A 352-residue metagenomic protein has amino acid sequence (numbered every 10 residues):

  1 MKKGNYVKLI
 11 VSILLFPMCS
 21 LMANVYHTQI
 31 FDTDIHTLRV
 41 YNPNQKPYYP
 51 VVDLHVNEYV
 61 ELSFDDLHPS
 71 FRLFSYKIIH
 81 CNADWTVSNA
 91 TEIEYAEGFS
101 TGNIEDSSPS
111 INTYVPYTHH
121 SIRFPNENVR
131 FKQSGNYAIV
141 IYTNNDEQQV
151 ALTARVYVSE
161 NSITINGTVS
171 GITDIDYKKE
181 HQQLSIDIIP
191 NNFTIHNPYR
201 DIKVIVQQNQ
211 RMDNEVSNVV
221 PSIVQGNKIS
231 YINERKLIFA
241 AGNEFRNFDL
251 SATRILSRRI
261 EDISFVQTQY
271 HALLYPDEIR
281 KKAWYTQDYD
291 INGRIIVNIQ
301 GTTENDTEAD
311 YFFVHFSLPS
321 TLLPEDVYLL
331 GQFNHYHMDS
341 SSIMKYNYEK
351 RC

Functional and structural regions predicted by a protein language model:
M1-Y26: Bacterial Sec-dependent N-terminal signal peptides
I30-H80, Y177-P190, E304-H315: Contiguous beta-strand segments within globular domains
E97-H120, M212-V219, F313-C352: Aromatic-rich carbohydrate-binding modules that target alpha-glucans
N103-D106, I111-P125, Q225-F248, Y348-C352: Aromatic sugar-binding surface patches on proteins that engage polysaccharides or sugar-phosphate polymers
P116-V129, S134-N144: Ligand-binding face of N-terminal immunoglobulin V-set domains in extracellular IgSF glycoproteins
V158-H181: Low-complexity, Pro/Ser/Thr- and charge-rich linker/hinge segments at domain boundaries
P198-K281: Long, internal scaffold/assembly segments composed of regular secondary structure
L274-E325: Basic K/R-rich, polyanion-interacting modules in nucleoproteins and related proteins
